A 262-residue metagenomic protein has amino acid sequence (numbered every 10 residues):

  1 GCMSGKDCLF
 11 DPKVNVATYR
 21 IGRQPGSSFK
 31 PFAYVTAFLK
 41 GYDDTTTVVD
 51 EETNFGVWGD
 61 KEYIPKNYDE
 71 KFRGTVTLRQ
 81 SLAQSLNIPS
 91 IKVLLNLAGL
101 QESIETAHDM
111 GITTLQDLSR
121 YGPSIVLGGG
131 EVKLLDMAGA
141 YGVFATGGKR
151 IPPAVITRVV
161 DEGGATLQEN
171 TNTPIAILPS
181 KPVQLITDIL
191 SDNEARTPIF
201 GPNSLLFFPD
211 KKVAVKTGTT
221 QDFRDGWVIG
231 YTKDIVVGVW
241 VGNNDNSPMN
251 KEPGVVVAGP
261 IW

Functional and structural regions predicted by a protein language model:
G1-C2, T46-V49, Q80, S90-L94 (+8 more regions): Structural recognition of the beta-strand scaffold that forms the well-ordered cores of secreted hydrolase catalytic
G1-I21, F29, E131-I261: A penicillin-recognizing enzyme superfamily signal
G1-R23, S27-P31, K40-T46, Q101-D109 (+1 more regions): Periplasmic/cell-envelope proteins involved in peptidoglycan metabolism and beta-lactam response
G22, Y42-S103, R150, V160-D192: Conserved catalytic neighborhood of penicillin-recognizing serine enzymes
G22-V48, S81, A140-F144, I186 (+1 more regions): Active-site SXXK
F38, L95-N96, H108, A145: Short polybasic/polar patches that bind polyanions
D60-N67, L97-G139, V155: Mid-domain, small-residue-enriched loop/turn segments at the edges of structured enzyme/sensor domains
